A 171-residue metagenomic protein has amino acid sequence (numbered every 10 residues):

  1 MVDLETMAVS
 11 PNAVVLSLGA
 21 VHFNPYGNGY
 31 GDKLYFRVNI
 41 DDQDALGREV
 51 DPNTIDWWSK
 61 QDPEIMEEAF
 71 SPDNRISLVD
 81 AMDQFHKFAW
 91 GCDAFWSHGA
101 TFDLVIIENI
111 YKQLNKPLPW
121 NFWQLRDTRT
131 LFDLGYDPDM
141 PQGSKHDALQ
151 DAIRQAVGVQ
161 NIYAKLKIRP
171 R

Functional and structural regions predicted by a protein language model:
V2-S97: Conserved non-catalytic scaffold segment of RNase H-like nuclease domains
D3-E5, D103, D127, D151: Acidic active-site catalytic centers that drive phospho-/nucleotidyl reactions and related ester hydrolyses
A8-S10, F132, A156: Hydrophobic positions within alpha-helical membrane elements
P11-A13, G135, V159: Short, function-defining helix-loop hinge/capping sites that tune catalysis or transport
E68, Q84-K87, V105, N109 (+3 more regions): Residue-level signal for well-ordered alpha-helical scaffold segments within enzymatic catalytic domains
H86-A89, T101-F122: Substrate-recognition/cap helix-loop segment adjacent to the acidic, metal-dependent catalytic center of Asp-based
A94-T101, V105-I106, D137-R171: Acidic, Mg2+-coordinating catalytic module of metal-dependent nucleases/exonucleases that use a two-metal-ion mechanism
P119-D139: Short, flexible loop segments at boundaries between secondary-structure elements
